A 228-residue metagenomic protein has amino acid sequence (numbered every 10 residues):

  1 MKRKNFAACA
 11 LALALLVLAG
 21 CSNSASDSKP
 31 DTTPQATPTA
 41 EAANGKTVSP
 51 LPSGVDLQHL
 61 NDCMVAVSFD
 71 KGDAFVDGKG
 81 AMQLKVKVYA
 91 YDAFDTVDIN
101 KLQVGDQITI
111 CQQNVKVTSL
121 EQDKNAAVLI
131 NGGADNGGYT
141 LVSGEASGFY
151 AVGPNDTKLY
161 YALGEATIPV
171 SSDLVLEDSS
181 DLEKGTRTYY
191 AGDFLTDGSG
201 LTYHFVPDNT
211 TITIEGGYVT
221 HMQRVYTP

Functional and structural regions predicted by a protein language model:
M1-C9: Bacterial N-terminal signal peptides that target proteins for export
L11-L13: Repetitive helical segments and hydrophobic/amphipathic motifs
V17-G20: C-terminal motif of bacterial Sec signal peptides marking the signal peptidase cleavage site
S22-S24: Bacterial signal peptide processing site
D27-P30: Conserved nucleotide-sugar donor-binding catalytic segment
P34-P228: Solvent-exposed hydroxyl-ligand-binding patches built from regularly spaced Ser/Thr and small hydrophobics
